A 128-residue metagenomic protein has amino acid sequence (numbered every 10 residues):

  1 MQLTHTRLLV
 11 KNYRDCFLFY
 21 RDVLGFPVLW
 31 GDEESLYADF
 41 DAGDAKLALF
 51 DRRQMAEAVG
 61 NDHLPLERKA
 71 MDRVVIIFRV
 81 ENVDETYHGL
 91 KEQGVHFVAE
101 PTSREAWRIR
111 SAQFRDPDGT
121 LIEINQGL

Functional and structural regions predicted by a protein language model:
M1-T4, P27-F78, Y87-R115, Q126-L128: Vicinal oxygen chelate
L9-N12, A106: Conserved beta-strand-loop-alpha-helix junction that forms the acyl-donor binding cleft
N12-Y13, E81-V83: Helix N-cap motif at beta-to-alpha junctions
C16-R21, L90, G119: Conserved active-site tyrosine of GNAT-family acetyltransferases
L121-I124: Short glycine-/small-residue motifs
